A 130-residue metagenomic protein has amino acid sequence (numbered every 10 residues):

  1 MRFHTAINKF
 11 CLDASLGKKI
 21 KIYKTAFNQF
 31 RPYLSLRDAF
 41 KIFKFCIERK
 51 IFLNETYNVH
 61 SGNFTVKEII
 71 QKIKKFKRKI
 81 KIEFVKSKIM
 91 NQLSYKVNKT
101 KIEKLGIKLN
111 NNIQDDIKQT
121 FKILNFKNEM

Functional and structural regions predicted by a protein language model:
M1-T5: Flexible, glycine-rich beta-alpha linker
A6-I7, A39: Amphipathic coiled-coil/heptad-repeat helices and related helical stalk/stem segments that mediate oligomerization
A14-M130: C-terminal substrate-binding subdomain of Rossmann-fold SDR/epimerase-dehydratase oxidoreductases
